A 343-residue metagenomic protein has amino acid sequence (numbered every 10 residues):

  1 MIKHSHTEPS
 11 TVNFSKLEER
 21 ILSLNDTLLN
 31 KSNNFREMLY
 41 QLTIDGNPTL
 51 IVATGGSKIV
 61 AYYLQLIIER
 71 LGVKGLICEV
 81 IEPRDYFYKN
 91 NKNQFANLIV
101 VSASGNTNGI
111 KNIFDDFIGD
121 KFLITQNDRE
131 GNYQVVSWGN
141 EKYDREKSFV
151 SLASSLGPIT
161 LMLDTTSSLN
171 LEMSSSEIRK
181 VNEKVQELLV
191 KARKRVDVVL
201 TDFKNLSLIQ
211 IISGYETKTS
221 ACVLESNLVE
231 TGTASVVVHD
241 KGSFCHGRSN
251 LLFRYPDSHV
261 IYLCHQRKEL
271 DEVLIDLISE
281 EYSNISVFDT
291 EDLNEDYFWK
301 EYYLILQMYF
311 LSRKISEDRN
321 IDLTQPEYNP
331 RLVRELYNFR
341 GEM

Functional and structural regions predicted by a protein language model:
M1-R36, T43, L156, M162-S175 (+1 more regions): Cofactor-/ligand-binding subdomain signature composed of acidic, glycine-rich, tryptophan-containing flexible loops
I2-I21, N132, V136-W138, M173 (+2 more regions): Phosphate-moiety recognition in structured ligand-binding domains
S15-L42, S175-T201, K241-G247: Short N-terminal or domain-adjacent regulatory/targeting segments
I21, Q65-I68, I99, L228 (+2 more regions): Buried hydrophobic positions in well-ordered alpha/beta secondary-structure cores of metabolic enzymes
N34-A96, D202-R254: Anionic-ligand anchoring segments at beta-strand to alpha-helix junctions in alpha/beta enzyme folds, i.e., glycine
I44-N182, Q186, Y255-E291: Glycine-rich phosphate-binding loops that contact phosphosugars or nucleotide phosphates
G157-S167, S226-E230, E301-E317: Short, hydrophobic/amphipathic alpha-helical patches that form generic packing surfaces within helical domains
L161-T201, Q325-M343: Internal, active-site/partner-interface "lid" segment
